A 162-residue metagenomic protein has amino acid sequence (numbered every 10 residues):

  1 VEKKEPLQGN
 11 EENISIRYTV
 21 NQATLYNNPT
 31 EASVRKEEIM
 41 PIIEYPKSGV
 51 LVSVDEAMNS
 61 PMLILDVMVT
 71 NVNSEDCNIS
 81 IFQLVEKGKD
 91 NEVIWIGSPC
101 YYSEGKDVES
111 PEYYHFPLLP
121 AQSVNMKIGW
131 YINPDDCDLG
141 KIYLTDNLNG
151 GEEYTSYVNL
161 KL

Functional and structural regions predicted by a protein language model:
V1-L162: Conserved functional micro-motifs across diverse proteins
